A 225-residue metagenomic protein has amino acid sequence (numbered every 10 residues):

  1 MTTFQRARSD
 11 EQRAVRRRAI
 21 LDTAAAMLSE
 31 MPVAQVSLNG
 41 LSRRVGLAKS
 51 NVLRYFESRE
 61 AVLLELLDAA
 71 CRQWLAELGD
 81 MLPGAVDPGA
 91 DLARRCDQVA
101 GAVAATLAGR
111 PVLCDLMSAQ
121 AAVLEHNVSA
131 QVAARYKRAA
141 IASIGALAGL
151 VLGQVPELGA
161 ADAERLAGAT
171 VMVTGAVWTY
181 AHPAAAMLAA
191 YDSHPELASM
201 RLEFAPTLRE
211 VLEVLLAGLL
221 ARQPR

Functional and structural regions predicted by a protein language model:
M1-V15, E196, A217-A221, R225: N-terminal intrinsically disordered/low-complexity leader segments
V15, A19-A26, A61-G84, A142 (+1 more regions): Alpha-helical structural segments
A19, G40, Q98-A102, R165-M172 (+2 more regions): Amphipathic alpha-helical interaction segments
M27, A34-A61, E65: Helix-turn-helix
E65, G79-L113, L166-T170: Hydrophobic alpha-helical connector segments
L107-Q131, A185-A190: Amphipathic alpha-helical segments used for helix-helix packing
I141-E157, V173-R225: C-terminal peripheral helix-coil segments that are non-catalytic and often amphipathic
Q154-A169: All-alpha amphipathic helical-bundle segments outside canonical DNA-binding/catalytic cores that form hydrophobic
